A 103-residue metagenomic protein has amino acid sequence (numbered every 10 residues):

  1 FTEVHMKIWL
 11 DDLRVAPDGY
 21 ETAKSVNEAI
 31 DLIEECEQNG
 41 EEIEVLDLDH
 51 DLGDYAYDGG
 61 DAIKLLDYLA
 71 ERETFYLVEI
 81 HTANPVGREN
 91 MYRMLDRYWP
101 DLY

Functional and structural regions predicted by a protein language model:
F1-Y103: Catalytic phosphate/metal-binding cores of nucleic-acid and nucleotide-processing enzymes, i.e., regions that mediate
